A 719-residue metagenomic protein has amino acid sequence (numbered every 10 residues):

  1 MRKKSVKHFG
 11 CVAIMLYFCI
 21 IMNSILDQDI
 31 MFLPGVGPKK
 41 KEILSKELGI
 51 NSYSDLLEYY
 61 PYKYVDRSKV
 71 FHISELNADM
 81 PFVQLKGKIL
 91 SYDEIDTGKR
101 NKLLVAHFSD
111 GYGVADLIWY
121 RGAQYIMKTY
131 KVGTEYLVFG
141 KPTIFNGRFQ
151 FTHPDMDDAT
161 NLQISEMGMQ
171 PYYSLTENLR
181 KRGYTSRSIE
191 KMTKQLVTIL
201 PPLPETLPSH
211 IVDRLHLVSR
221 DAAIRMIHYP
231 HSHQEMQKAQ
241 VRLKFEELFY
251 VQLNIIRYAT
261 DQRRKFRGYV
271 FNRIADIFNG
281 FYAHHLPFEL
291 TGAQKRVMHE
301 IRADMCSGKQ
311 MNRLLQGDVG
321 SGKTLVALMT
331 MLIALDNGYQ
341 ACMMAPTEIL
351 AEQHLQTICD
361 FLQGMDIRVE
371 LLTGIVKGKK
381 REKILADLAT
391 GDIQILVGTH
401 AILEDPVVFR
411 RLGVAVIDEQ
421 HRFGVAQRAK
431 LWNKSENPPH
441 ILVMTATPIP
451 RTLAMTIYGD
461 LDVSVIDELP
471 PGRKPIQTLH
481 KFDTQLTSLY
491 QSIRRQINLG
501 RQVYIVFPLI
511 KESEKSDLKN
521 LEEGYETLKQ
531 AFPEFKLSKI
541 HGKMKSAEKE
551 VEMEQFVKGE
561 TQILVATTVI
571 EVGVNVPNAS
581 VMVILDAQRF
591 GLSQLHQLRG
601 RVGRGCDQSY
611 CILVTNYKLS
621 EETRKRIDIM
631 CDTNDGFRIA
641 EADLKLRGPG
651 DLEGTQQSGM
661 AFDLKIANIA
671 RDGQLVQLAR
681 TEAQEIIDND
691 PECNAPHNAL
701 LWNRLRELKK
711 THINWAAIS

Functional and structural regions predicted by a protein language model:
K3-K7: Polybasic, lysine-rich low-complexity intrinsically disordered segments
A13, Y17-I21: Short, positively charged and aromatic/hydrophobic N-terminal segments
Y59-L90: OB-fold nucleic-acid-binding modules
I95-H285: Upstream accessory/linker segments immediately N-terminal to the RecA-like ATPase cores of bacterial MutS and a subset
V270-L314: Conserved pre-motif I regulatory segment
R296, Q310-D628: Inter-lobe coupling/hinge segments of SF2-like helicase ATPases
E534, M553-I563, I570-P577, M582-L585 (+4 more regions): Accessory helical-bundle/CTD segments and flexible terminal tails appended to RecA-like ATPase motors
